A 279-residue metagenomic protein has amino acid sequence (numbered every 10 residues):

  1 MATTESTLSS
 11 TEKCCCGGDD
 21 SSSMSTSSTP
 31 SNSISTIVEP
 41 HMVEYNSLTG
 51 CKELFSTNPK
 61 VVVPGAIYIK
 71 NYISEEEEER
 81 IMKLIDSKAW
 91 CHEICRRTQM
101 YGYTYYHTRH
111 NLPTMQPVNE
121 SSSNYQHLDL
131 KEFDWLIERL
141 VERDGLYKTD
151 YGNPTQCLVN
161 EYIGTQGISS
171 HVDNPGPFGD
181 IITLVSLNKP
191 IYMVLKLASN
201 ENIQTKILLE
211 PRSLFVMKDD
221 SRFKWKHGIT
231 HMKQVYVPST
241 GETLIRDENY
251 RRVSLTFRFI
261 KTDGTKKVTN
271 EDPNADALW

Functional and structural regions predicted by a protein language model:
M1-W279: Non-heme Fe(II) oxygenase metal-center motifs and adjacent flexible, charged/small-residue loops
